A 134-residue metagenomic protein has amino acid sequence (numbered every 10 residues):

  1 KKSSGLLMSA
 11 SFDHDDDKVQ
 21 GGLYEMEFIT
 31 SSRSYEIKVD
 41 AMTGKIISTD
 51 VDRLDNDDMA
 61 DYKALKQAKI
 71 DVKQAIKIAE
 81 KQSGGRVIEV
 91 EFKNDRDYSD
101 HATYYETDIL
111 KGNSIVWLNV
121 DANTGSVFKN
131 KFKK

Functional and structural regions predicted by a protein language model:
K1-K134: Long, terminal "pre-/pro-" and other extracytoplasmic accessory regions that lie outside the mature folded/catalytic
